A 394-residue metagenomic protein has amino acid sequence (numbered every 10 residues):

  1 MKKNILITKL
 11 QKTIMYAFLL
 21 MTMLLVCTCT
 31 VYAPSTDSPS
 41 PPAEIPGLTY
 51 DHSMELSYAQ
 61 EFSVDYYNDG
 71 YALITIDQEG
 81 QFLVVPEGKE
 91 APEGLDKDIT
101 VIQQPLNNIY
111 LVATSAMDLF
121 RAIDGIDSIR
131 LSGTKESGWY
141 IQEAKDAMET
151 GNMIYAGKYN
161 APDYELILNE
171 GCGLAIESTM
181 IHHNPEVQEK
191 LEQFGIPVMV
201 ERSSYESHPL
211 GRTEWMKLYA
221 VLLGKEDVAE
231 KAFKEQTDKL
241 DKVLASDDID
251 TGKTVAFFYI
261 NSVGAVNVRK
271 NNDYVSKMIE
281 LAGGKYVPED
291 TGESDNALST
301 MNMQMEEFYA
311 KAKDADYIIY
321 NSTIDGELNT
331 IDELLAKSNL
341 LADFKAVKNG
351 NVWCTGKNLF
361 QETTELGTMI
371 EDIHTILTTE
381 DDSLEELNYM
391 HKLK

Functional and structural regions predicted by a protein language model:
N4-A17: Bacterial N-terminal signal peptides that target proteins for export
Y16-C27: Bacterial N-terminal signal peptides
C29-M117, V228-F257, D381-K394: Bacterial Sec-exported substrate-binding components of ABC uptake systems
A72-I76, F82-L168, L174-M180: A short, structured surface patch at a secondary-structure boundary
Q103, G157-P162, S178-P185, E206-T213 (+6 more regions): Soluble non-cytosolic domains of exported or imported proteins
N107, S115-M117, S132-E143, H183-E186 (+3 more regions): Extracytoplasmic ligand-binding site segments that recognize negatively charged/polar headgroups
E206-E235, Y317-K394: Structured C-terminal subdomain patch of bacterial secreted/periplasmic proteins
V243-N329: Flexible, glycine-rich surface segments
